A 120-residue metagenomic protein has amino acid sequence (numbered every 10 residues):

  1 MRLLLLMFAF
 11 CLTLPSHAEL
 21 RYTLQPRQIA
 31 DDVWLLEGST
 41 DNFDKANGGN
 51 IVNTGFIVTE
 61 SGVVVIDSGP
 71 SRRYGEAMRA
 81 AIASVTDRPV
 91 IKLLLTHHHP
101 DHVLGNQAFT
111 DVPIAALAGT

Functional and structural regions predicted by a protein language model:
L4-T13: Bacterial N-terminal signal peptides
S16-A18: Boundary at the C-terminal end of the N-terminal hydrophobic targeting segment
R21-T23: N-terminal pre-domain segments of enzymes
Q28-A81: Conserved beta-strand hairpin/beta-sheet module of binuclear metal-dependent hydrolase folds, prominently
G75, A80-T120: Active-site HxH/HxHxD metal-binding segment of metal-dependent hydrolases
